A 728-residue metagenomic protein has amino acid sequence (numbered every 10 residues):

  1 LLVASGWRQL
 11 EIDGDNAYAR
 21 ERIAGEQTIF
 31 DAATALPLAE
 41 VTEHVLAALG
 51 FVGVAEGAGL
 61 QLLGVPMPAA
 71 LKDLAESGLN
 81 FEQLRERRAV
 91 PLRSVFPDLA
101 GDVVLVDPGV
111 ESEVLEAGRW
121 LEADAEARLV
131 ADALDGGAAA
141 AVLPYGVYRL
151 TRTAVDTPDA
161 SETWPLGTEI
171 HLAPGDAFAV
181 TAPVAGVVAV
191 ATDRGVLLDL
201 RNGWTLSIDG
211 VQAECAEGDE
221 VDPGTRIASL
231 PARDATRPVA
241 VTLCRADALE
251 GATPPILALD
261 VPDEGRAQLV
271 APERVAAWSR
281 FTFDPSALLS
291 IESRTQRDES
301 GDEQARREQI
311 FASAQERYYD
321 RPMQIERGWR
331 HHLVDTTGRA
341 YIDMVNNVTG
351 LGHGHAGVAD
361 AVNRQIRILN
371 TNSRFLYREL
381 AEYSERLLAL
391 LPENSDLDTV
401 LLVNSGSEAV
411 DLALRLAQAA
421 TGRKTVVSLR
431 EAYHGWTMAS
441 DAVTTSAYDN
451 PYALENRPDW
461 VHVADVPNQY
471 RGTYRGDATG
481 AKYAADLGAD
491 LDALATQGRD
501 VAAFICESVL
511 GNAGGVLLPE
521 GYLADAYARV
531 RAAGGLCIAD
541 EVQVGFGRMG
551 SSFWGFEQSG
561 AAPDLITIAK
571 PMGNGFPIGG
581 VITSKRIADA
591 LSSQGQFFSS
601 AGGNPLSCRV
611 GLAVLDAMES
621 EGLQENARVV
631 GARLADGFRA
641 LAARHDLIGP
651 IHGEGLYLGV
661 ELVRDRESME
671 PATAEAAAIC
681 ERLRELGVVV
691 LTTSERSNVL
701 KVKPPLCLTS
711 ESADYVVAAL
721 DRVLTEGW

Functional and structural regions predicted by a protein language model:
L1-K72: Charged- and aromatic-enriched interaction segments used to assemble and dock large macromolecular complexes
T28-F30, R194-E217, A248, A252-L257 (+1 more regions): Active-site region of chymotrypsin-like
M67-K72, A248-A252, R666-M669, S710: Short, charged/polar, Gly/Pro-enriched secondary-structure boundary elements
D73-W120, A216-D219, S229-E292: Acidic, glycine-rich catalytic/binding loops that coordinate metals and/or anionic ligands
S112-T181: Short glycine/threonine/proline-enriched tight-turn/helix- or strand-capping micro-motif at secondary-structure
W164-T168, P174, T181-E214, R237-A240: Zn2+-dependent peptidoglycan hydrolase active-site motif and core
G186, G218-L230, G338: A structural signal for short beta-strand/turn segments enriched in small hydrophobics and glycine
I291-W728: Conserved N-terminal phosphate-binding loop of PLP-dependent enzymes in the Aspartate aminotransferase
